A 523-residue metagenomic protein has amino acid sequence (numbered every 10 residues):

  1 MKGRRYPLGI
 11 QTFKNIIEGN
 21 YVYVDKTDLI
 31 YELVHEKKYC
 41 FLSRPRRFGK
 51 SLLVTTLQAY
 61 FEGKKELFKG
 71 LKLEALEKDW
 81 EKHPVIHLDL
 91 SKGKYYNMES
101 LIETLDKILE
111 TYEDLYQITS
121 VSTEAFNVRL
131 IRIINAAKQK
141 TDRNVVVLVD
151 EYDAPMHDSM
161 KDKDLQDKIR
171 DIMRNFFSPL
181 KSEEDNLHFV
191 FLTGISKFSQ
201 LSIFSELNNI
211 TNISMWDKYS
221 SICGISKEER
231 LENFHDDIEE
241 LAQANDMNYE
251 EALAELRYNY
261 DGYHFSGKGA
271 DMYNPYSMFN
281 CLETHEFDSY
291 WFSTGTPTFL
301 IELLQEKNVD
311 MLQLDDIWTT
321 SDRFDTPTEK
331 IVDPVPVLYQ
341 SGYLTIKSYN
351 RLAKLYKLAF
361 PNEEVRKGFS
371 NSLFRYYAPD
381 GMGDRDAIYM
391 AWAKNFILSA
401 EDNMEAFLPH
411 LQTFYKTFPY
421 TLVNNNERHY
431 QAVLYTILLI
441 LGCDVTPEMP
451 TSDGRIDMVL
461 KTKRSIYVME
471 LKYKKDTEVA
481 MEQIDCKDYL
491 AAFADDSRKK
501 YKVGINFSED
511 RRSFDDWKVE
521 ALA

Functional and structural regions predicted by a protein language model:
M1-N426, L441: Phosphate-binding site recognition
A136-T141, I437-K463: Active-site metal-binding core of divalent-cation-utilizing nuclease and nuclease-like domains
V146, S465-Y467, Y501: Structural motif
Q166-D171, Y473-L490: Mg2+/Mn2+-dependent nuclease catalytic core
F176-E183, P336-L344, Y435-L439, C443 (+1 more regions): Metal-dependent nuclease catalytic cores in nucleic-acid-processing enzymes, especially RNase H-like/related
L434, M458-Y473, K487: Conserved catalytic cores of phosphodiester-cleaving nucleases, focusing on short active-site segments
A492, R498-A523: Domain-level recognition of nuclease-like catalytic cores that cleave nucleotide substrates
